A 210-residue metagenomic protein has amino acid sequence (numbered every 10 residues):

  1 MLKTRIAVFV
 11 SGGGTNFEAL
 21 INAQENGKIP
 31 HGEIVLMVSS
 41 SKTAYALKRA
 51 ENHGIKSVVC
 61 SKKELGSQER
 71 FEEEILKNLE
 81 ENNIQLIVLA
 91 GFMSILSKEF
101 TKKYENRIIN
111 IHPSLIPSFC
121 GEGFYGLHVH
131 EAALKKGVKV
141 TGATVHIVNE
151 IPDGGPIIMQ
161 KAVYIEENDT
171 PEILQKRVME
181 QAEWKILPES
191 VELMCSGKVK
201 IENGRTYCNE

Functional and structural regions predicted by a protein language model:
M1-E210: One-carbon transfer enzymes
